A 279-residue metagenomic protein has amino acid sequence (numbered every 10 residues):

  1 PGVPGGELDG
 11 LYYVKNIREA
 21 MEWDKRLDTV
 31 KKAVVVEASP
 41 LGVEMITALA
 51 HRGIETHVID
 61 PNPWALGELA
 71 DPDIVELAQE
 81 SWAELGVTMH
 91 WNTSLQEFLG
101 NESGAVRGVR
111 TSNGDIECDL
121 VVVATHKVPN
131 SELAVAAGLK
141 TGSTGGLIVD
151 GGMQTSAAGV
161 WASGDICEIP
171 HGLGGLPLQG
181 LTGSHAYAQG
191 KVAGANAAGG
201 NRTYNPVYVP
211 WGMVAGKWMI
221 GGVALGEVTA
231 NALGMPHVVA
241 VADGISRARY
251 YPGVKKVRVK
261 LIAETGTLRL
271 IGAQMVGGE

Functional and structural regions predicted by a protein language model:
P1-G2, V43-E44, G67, C118 (+3 more regions): Glycine/Thr-rich phosphate-binding loops of Rossmann-like dinucleotide-binding domains
E7-V30, G100-R110, D115-A195: FAD-site-proximal beta/loop scaffold in flavoenzymes
Y12, T88-H90, W161, V238-A240: General small-molecule cofactor/ligand-binding pocket signal
K15, D60, W91-T93, L99 (+2 more regions): Short loop/edge segments at beta-strand edges and connector loops that shape dinucleotide/nucleotide cofactor-binding
K15-N16, V36-S39: Glycine-rich Rossmann-fold phosphate-binding loop(s) that bind the pyrophosphate of adenine dinucleotide cofactors
K32, P40-F98, G180-H185, R202-T229: Rossmann-like dinucleotide-binding cores of NAD(P)H-dependent redox enzymes
V34, H57-V58, V238, I271: A structural signal for isolated positions on well-ordered beta-strands in alpha/beta enzyme cores
I166-G278: Mid-to-C-terminal Rossmann-like scaffold of FAD/NAD(P)H-dependent oxidoreductases
